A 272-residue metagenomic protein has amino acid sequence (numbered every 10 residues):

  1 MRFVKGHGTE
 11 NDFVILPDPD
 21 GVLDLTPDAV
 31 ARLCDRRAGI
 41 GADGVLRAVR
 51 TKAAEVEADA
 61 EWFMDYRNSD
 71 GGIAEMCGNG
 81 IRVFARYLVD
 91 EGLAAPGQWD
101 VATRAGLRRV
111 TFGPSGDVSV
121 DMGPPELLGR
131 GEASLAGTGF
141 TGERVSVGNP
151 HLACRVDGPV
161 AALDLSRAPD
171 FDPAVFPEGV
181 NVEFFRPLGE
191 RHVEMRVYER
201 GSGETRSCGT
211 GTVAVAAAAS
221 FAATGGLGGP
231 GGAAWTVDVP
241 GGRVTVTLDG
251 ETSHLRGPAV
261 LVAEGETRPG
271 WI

Functional and structural regions predicted by a protein language model:
M1-P114, A153-I272: A glycine-rich beta-to-alpha transition motif near the start of alpha/beta enzyme domains, typified by
T9, P125, P150: Short glycine-rich anion-binding loops that position phosphate/pyrophosphate groups of nucleotides and phosphorylated
G116-G123: Short, solvent-exposed secondary-structure boundary/capping segments
E126-R130, V262-E264: Short, charged/polar, Gly/Pro-enriched secondary-structure boundary elements
L128-R130, T138-T141, P169-F171, N181: Glycine-rich, charged/polar anion/phosphate-binding loops that engage phosphate groups from diverse ligands
A133-A161: Internal active-site segments that recognize and position negatively charged phosphoryl groups and nucleotide moieties
